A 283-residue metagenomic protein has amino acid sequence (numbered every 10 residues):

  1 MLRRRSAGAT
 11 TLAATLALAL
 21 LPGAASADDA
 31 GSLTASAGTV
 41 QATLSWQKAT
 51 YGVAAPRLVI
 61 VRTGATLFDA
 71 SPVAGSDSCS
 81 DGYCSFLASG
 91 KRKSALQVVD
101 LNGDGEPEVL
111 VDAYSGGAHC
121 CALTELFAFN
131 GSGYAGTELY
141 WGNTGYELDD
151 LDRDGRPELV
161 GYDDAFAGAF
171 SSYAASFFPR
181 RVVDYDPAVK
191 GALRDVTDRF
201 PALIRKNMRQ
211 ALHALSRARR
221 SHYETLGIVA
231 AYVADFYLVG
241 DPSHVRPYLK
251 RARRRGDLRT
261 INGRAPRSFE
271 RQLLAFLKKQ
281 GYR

Functional and structural regions predicted by a protein language model:
L2-A27: Secretory targeting and sorting signals
A27-A54, G161-R283: Acidic, small-residue rich beta-repeat scaffolds with periodic aromatic anchors
T34-S36, G90-D104, D149-R153: Structural signature of eukaryotic scaffold interfaces centered on beta-propeller domains
T39-S45, V99-Y114, R153-D164: Acidic/hydrophobic-patterned starts of short beta strands in beta-sheet-rich repeat architectures
W46, I60-S78, A135-E138: Aromatic (tryptophan-biased) beta-strands that constitute blades/sheets of beta-rich domains
V61-T63, C120-G136, S172-A192: Beta-propeller blade repeat segments, especially FG-GAP/WD-type strand-to-loop junctions in 6- to 7-bladed propeller
D69-V73, G136-N143, R194-P201: Beta-propeller fold detector
P72-S94, Y140-E147, R205: Repeat-based blade/solenoid architectures
